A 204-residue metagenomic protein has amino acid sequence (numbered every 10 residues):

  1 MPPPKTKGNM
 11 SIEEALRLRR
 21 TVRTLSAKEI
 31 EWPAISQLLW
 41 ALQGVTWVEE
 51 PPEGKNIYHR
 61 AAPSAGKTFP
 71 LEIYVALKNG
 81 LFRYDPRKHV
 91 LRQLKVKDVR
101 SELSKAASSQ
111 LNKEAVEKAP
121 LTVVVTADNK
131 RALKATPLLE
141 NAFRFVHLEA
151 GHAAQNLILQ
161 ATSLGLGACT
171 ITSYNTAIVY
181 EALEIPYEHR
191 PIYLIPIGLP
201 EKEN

Functional and structural regions predicted by a protein language model:
M1-A119: N-terminal amphipathic, basic helical "cap/leader" segment at the start of enzyme domains
P4, R190-N204: C-terminal helix-cap and adjacent tail motif
R19, L38, I73, L121-A132 (+1 more regions): Small-aliphatic-rich amphipathic alpha-helix that forms the alpha element of a beta-alpha
Q43, K78-G80, T126-K130, P200: Solvent-exposed coil/turn segments that connect beta secondary-structure elements in extracytoplasmic/periplasmic
A65, A168-I171, Y187: Short, surface-exposed helix-loop/turn micro-motifs enriched in polar/charged residues
Y84, L133-K134, N204: Short helix/loop capping segments that flank catalytic or ligand/cofactor-binding pockets
K118-P120, L166, E188-P191: Short coil/turn connectors at secondary-structure junctions
I178-I192: Short, electropositive alpha-helical surface patch
